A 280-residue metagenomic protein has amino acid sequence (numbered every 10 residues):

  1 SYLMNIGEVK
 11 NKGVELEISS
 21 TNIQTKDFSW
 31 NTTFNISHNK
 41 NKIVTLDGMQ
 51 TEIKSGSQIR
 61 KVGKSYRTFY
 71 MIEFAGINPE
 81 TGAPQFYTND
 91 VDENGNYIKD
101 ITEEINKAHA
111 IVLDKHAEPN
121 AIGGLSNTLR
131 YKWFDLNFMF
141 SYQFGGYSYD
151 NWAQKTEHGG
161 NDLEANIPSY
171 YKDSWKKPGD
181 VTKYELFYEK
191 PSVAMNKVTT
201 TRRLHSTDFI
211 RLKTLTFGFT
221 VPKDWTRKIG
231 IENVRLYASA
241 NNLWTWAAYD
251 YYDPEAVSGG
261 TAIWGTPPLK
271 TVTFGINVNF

Functional and structural regions predicted by a protein language model:
L3-N11, G56-A83, S174-D180, T245-F280: C-terminal beta-signal and terminal closure region of outer-membrane beta-barrel proteins
M4-K10, V14, T21-A117, E157: Conserved small-residue
K10-V14, I36-K42, E118-G123, Y142-F144 (+2 more regions): Transmembrane beta-barrel architecture of outer-membrane proteins
S20-N22, I36-K42, Y131-W133, Y142-G146 (+4 more regions): Transmembrane beta-strands of outer-membrane beta-barrel pores
K26, W133-F138, D224-W225: Repeated loop/turn-to-beta-strand initiation elements of outer-membrane beta-barrel proteins
W30, N41-S57, G145-W175, W246-P254: Outer-membrane beta-barrel and related beta-rich outer-membrane complex signature in Gram-negative bacteria
T32-F34, F138, L236-A238, I276: Membrane-embedded beta-strand positions of outer-membrane beta-barrel proteins
Q143-L236, A240: Extracytoplasmic gating/loop element in the C-terminal half of outer-membrane beta-barrel translocons and assembly
